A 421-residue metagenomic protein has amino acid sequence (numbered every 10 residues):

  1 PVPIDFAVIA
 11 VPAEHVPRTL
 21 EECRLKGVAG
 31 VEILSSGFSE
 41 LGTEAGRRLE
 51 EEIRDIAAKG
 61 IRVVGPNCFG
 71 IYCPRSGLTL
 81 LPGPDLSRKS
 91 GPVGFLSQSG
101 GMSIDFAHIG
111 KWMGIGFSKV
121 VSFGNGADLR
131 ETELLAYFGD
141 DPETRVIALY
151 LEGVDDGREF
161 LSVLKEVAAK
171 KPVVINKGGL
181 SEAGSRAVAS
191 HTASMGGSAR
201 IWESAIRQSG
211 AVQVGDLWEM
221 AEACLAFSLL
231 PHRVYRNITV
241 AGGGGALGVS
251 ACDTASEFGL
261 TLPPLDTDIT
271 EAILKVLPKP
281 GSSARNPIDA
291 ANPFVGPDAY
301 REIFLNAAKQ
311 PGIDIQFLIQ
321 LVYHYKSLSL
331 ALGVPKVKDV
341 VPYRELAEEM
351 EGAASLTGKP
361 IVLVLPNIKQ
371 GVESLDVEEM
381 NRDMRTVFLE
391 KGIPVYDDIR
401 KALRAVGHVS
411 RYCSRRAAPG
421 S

Functional and structural regions predicted by a protein language model:
P1-S421: Catalytic-core regions of core metabolic enzymes, especially those transforming organic acids/acyl-group intermediates
